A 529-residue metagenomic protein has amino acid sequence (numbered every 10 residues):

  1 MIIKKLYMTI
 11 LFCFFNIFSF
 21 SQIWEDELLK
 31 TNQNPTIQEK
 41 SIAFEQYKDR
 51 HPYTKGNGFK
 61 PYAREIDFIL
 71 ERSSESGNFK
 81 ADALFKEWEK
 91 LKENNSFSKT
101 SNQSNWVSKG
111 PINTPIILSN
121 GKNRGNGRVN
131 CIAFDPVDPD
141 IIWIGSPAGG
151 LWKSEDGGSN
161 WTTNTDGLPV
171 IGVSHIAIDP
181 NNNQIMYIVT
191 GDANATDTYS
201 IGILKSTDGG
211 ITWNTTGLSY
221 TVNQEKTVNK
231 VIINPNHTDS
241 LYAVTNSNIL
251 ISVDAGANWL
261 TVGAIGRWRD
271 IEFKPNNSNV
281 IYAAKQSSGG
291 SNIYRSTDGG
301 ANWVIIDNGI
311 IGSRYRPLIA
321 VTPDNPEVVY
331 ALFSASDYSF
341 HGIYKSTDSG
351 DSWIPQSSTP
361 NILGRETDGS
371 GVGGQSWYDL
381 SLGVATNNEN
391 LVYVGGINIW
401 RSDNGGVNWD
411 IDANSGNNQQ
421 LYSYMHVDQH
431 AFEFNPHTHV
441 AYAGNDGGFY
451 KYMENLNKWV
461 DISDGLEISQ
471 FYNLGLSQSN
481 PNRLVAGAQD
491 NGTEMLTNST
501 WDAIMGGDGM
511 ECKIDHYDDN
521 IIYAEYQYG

Functional and structural regions predicted by a protein language model:
M1-E27, W152: Bacterial Sec-dependent N-terminal signal peptides
W24-G529: Beta-propeller blade termini and top-face loops
